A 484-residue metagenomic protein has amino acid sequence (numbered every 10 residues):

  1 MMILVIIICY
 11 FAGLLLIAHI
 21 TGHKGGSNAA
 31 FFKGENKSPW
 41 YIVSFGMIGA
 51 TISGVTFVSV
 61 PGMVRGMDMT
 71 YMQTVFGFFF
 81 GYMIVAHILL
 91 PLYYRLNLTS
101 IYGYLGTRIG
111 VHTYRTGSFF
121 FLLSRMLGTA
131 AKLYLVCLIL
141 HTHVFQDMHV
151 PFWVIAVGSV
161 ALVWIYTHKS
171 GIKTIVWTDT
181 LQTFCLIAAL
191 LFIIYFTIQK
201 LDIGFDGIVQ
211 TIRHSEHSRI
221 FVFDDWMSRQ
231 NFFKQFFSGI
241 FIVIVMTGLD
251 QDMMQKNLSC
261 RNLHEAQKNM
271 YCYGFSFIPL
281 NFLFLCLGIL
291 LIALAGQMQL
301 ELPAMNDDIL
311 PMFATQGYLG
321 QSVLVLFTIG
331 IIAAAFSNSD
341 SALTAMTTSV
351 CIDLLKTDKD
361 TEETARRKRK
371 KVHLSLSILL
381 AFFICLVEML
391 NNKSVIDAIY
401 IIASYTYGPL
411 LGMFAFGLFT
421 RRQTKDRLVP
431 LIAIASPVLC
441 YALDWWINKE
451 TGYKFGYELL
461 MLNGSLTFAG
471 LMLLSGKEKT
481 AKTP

Functional and structural regions predicted by a protein language model:
M1-P484: Membrane-embedded helix-loop-helix hairpins and adjacent transmembrane boundary segments in multi-pass transporters
